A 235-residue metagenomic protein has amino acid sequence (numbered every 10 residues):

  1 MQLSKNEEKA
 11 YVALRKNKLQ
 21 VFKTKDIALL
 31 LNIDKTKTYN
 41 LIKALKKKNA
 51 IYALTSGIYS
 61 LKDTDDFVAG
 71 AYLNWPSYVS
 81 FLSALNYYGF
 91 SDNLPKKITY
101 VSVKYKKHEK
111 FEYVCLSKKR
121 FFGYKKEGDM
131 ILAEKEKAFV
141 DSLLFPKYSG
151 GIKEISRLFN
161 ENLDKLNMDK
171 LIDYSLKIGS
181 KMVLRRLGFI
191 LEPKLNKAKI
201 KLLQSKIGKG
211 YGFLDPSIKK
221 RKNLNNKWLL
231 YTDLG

Functional and structural regions predicted by a protein language model:
M1, T36-A44, N93-Y100, K110-L116 (+2 more regions): Short, mixed-charge, low-aromatic patches
M1-Y78, N167: Short beta-edge/loop segments at beta->alpha junctions of small alpha/beta modules that act as binding/recognition
E7-Y11, D34-T36, K47-T55, Y105-E109 (+3 more regions): Short, functional N-terminal and low-complexity linear motifs
R15, K46, N86, L176-G179 (+1 more regions): Alpha-helix boundary recognition
T24, K48, A53-K125, L230: Short gly/ser-rich loop at a beta-strand->alpha-helix junction or flexible surface loop bordering the NTP-binding
I27, A84, F139: A residue-level signal for conserved active-site and pocket-lining positions in enzyme catalytic cores
N32, G89, L144-Y148: Hydrophobic/aromatic-lined pockets within catalytic cores
K125-G235: Hydrophobic alpha-helical interaction segments
